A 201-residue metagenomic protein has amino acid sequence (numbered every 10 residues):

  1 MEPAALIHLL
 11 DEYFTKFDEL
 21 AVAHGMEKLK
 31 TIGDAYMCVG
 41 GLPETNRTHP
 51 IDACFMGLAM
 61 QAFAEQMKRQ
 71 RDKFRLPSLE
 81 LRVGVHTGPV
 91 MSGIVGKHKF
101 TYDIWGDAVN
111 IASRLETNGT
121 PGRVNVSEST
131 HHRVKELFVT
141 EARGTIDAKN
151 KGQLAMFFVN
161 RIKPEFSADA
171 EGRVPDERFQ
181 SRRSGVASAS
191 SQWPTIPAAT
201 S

Functional and structural regions predicted by a protein language model:
M1-F55: Catalytic NTP-binding/metal-coordinating core of nucleotidyl cyclase/transferase enzymes
F17, G33, M60, V85 (+2 more regions): Residue-level signature of catalytic and energy-coupling elements of molecular machines, predominantly ATP/GTP-dependent
H24-I32, F63-G84, T145-I146: Catalytic core regions of nucleotide second-messenger enzymes
V39, P77-G93: A short glycine-enriched loop-to-beta-strand structural element that forms part of the catalytic core of nucleotide
M60-F63, M67-Q70, K97, N118-G122 (+1 more regions): Conserved, well-folded catalytic cores of nucleic-acid-processing and energy-transducing macromolecular machines
K68, H86-T87, D107-E128: Catalytic/regulatory signature loops of cyclic-dinucleotide turnover enzymes and related class III nucleotidyl cyclases
K73, V95-W105: Short, surface-exposed loop/helix-turn segments at secondary-structure junctions that function as lids/hinges flanking
V90-S92, N118-S201: Cytosolic regulatory/linker segments at or just downstream of nucleotide-handling modules in signal-transduction
